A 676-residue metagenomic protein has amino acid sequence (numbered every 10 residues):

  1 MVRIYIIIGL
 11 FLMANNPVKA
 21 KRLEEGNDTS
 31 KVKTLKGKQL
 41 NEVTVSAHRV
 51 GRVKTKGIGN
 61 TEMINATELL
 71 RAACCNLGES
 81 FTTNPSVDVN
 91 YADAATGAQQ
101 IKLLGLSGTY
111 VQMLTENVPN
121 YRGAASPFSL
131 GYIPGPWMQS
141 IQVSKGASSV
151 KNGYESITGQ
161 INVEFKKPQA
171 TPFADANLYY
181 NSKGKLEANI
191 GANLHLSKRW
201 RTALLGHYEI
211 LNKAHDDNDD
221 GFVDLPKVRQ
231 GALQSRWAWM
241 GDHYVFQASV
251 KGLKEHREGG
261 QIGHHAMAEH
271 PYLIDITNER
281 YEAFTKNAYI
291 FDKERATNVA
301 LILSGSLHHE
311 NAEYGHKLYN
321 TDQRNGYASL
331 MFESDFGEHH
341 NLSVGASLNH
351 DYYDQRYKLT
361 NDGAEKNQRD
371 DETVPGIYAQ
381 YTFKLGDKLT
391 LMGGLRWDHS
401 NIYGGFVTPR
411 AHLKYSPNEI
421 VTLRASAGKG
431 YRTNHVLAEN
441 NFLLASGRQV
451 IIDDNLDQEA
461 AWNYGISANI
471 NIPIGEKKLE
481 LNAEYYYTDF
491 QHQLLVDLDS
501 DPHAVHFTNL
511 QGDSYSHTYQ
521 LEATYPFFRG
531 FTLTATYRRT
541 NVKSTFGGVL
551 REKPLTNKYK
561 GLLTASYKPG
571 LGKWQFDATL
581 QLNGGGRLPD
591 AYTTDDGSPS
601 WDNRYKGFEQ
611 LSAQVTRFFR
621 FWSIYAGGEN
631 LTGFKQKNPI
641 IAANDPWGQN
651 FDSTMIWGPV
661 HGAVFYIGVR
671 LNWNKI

Functional and structural regions predicted by a protein language model:
I4, Y431, L533, L582-Y592 (+1 more regions): C-terminal beta-signal and adjacent terminal beta-strands/loops of Gram-negative outer-membrane beta-barrel proteins
R22-L70, G78, G108: Short, acidic, small-residue-rich periplasmic hinge/interaction motif at the N-terminus of Gram-negative outer-membrane
E42, L77-S80, Q99-K102, S129-P134 (+4 more regions): N-terminal periplasmic accessory domains that precede and gate Gram-negative outer-membrane beta-barrel machines
G78-P119: Extracytoplasmic beta-strand/coil segments of soluble accessory domains associated with Gram-negative outer-membrane
Q100, V118-K145, D453: Short acidic/polar hinge/loop motifs at secondary-structure boundaries that mediate gating or recognition
L211-A232, A238-V299, G305-Q323: Flexible loop and strand-edge segments within Gram-negative outer membrane beta-barrel domains
N298-A312, S416, T422-R424, D457-Y515: Membrane-embedded beta-barrel scaffold of Gram-negative outer-membrane proteins
D387, L481, Y485-D489, N509-Y592 (+1 more regions): Gram-negative outer-membrane beta-barrel transporters
